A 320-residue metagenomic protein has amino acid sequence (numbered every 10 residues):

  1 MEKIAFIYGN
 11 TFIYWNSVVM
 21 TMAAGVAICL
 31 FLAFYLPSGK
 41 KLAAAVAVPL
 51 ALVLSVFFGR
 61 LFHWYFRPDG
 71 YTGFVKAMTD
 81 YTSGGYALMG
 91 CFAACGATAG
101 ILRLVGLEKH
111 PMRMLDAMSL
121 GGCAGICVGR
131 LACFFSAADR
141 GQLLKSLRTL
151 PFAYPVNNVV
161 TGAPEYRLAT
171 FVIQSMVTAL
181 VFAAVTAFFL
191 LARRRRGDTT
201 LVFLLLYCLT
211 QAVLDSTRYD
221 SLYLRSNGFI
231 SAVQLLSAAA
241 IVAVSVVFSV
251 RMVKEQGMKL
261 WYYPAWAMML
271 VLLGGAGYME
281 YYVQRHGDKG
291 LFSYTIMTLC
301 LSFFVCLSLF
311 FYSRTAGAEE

Functional and structural regions predicted by a protein language model:
M1-E320: Hydrophobic, membrane-interfacing alpha helices
